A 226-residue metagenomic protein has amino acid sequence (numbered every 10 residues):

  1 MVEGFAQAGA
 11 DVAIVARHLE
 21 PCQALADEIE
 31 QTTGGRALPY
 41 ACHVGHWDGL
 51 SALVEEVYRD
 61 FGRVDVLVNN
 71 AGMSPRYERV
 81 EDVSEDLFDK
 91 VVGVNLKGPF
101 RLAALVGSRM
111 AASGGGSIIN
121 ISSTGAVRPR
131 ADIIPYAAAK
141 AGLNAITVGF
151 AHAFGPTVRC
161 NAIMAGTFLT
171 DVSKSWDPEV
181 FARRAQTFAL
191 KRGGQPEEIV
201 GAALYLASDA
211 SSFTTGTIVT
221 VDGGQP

Functional and structural regions predicted by a protein language model:
M1-A13: Canonical Rossmann dinucleotide-binding motif of NAD(H)/NADP(H)-dependent dehydrogenases/reductases, specifically
L19-E20, A41-L53, E85, E197: The beta1-alpha1 cofactor-binding region of Rossmann-like NAD(H)/NADP(H)-dependent oxidoreductases
S74-Y77, R128, L204, T215-P226: Short C-terminal tail/terminal secondary-structure segment of NAD(P)H-dependent dehydrogenase/reductase domains
E78-V80, S84-D89, S173, V180 (+1 more regions): Substrate-binding pocket helix/loop in short-chain dehydrogenase/reductase
E81-F100, I119, L143: Catalytic Tyr-X3-Lys loop
A103, A139, T147: Active-site helix of classical SDR
S108, A151-P156, S212: Alpha-helical segment proximal to the catalytic Tyr-Lys
S123: Residue(s) in the substrate-gating loop at a strand-loop-helix junction that position the organic substrate next
